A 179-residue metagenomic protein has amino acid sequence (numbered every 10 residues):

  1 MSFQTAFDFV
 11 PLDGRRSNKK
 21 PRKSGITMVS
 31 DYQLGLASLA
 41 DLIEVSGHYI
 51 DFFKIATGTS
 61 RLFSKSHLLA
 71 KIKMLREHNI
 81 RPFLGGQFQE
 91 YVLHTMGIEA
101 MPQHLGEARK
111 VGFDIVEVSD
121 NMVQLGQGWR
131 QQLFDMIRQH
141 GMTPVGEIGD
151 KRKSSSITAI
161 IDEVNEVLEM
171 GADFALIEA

Functional and structural regions predicted by a protein language model:
M1-I72: Conserved N-terminal beta1-alpha1 strand-loop-helix module at the mouth
L12-G25, E77-E90, F134-R152: N-terminal small/glycine-rich loop or linker at the start of catalytic domains across soluble metabolic enzymes
D13-R16, A37, R61-M74, L93-Q103 (+2 more regions): Active-site-adjacent beta->alpha loops and helix N-cap segments on the catalytic face of soluble alpha/beta enzymes
S24-S30, D51-I55, P82-G86, V116-V118 (+2 more regions): Hydrophobic faces of well-ordered beta-strands that scaffold small-molecule active sites in alpha/beta enzyme cores
Y32-L34, T57-R61, G86-E90, D120-Q124 (+2 more regions): Active-site-proximal loop/turn and secondary-structure-junction residues that shape catalytic pockets, frequently
L42-S46, L75, E107-A108, I137 (+1 more regions): Generic structural signal for hydrophobic
Q87-I98, L105-G112: Substrate-binding cleft of extracellular glycoside hydrolase catalytic domains
V111-A179: Conserved anion-binding
